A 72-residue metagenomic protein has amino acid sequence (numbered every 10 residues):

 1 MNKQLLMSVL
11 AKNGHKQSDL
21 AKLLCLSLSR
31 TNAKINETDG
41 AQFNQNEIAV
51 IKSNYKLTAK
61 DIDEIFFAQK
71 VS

Functional and structural regions predicted by a protein language model:
M1-H15, D19, L23: A short, Lys/Arg-rich alpha-helix, primarily the initiator
M7, N32-A33, D63: Key DNA-contacting residues within the recognition helix of helix-turn-helix
K16, S27-S29, T58: Short coil turns linking two alpha-helices in DNA-binding domains
C25-F43: Recognition helix of helix-turn-helix/homeodomain-like DNA-binding domains that insert into the DNA major groove
I35-N36, E47, F66: DNA major-groove recognition helix of helix-turn-helix
N46-D61: DNA major-groove recognition helix of helix-turn-helix/homeodomain DNA-binding modules
D61-S72: Short amphipathic recognition helices of helix-turn-helix/homeodomain-type DNA-binding modules
